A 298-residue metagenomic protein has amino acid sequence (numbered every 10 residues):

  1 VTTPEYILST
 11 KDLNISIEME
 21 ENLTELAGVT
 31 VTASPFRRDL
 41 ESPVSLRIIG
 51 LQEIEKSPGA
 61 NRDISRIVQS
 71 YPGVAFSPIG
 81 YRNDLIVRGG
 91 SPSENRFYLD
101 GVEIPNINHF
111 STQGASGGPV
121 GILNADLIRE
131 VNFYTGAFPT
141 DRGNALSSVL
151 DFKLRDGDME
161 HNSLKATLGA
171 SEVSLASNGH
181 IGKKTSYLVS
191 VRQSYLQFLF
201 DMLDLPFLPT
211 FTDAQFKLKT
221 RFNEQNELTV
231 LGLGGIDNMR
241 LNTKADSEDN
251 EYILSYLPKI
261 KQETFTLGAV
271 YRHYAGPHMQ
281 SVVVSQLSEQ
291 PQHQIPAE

Functional and structural regions predicted by a protein language model:
L8-P58, P92, D100, Y274: Short, acidic, small-residue-rich periplasmic hinge/interaction motif at the N-terminus of Gram-negative outer-membrane
I15, P72, V120-S163, S174: A beta-strand signature from Gram-negative outer-membrane beta-barrel systems, especially the internal plug domain
K56, R62-N106, R129-E130: Extracytoplasmic beta-strand/coil segments of soluble accessory domains associated with Gram-negative outer-membrane
N83, L146-S148, N162, L168-L175 (+4 more regions): Hydrophobic, lipid-facing positions within transmembrane beta-strands of outer-membrane proteins
L85, V102-F133: Short acidic/polar hinge/loop motifs at secondary-structure boundaries that mediate gating or recognition
I128, M159, G182-K184, R221-Q225 (+1 more regions): Outer-membrane beta-barrel channels and translocator barrels
A137, L154-D156, L168-E172, Q193-Q197 (+2 more regions): Transmembrane beta-strands of outer-membrane beta-barrel pores
E227-Y274, Q280-S281, L287-E298: Flexible loop and strand-edge segments within Gram-negative outer membrane beta-barrel domains
